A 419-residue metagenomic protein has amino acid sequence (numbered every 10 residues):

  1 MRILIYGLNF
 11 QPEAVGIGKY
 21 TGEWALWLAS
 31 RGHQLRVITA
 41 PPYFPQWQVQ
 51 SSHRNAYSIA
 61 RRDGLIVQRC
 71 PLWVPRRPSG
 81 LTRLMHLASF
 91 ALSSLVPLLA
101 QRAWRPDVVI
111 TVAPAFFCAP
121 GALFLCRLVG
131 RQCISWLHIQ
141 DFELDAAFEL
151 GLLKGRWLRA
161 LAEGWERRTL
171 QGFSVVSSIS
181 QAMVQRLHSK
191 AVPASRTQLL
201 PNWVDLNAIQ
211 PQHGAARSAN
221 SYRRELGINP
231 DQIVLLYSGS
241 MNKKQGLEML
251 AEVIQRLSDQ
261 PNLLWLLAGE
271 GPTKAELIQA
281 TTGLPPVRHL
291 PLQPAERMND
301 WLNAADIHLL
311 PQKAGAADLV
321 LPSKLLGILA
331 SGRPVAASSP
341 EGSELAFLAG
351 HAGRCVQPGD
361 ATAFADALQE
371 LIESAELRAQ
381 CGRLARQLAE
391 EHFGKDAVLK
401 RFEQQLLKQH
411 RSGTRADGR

Functional and structural regions predicted by a protein language model:
M1-D63, L257, D417: N-terminal subdomain of nucleotide-sugar transferases
S52-Y57, Q210-G227: A short helix/loop element that forms part of the nucleotide-sugar donor recognition site in Leloir-type
L99, R105, F117-P120, F124-L128 (+1 more regions): Membrane-proximal helix-turn-helix segments that form the acceptor-binding/catalytic region of lipid-linked
A182, W203: Carbohydrate-associated surface elements
Q245, L292-W301, H308-L329, A336-F347: Nucleotide-sugar-dependent
N262, G269, K274-N299: Nucleotide-activated donor-binding/catalytic signature segment of Leloir-type glycosyltransferases, i.e., the conserved
P340, G350, R354-A361, E370-E376: Conserved acidic donor-binding segment of nucleotide-sugar-dependent glycosyltransferases
E370, L377-E391: A short, well-ordered alpha-helix in the C-terminal region of glycosyltransferases
